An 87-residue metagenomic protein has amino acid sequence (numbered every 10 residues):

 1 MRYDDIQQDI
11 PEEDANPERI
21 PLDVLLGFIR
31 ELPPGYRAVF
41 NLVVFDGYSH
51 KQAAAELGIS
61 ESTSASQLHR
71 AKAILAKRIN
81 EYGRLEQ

Functional and structural regions predicted by a protein language model:
M1-L22, S49: Internal acidic/polar
L22, Y36-R37, K72: Short, leucine-enriched amphipathic alpha-helices that occur as contiguous helical runs
V24-P33: Short amphipathic alpha-helical boundary/capping segments
V39-V43: A short pre-motif secondary-structure segment
A54: The alpha-helix within a helix-turn-helix
L57-E81: DNA-recognition helix of helix-turn-helix
L85-Q87: Intrinsically disordered, low-complexity basic tails/linkers immediately adjacent to helix-turn-helix/homeobox/MYB/SANT
